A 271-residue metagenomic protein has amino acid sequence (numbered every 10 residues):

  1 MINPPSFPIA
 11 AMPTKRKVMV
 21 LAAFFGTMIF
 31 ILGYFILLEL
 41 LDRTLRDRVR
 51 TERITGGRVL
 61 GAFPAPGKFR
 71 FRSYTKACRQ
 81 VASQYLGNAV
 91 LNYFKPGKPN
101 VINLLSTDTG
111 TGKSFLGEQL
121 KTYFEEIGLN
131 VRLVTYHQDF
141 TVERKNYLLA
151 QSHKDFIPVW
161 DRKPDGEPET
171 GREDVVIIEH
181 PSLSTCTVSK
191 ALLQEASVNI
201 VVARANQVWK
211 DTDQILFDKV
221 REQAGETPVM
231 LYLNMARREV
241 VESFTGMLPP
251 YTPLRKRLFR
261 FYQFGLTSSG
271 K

Functional and structural regions predicted by a protein language model:
M1, T51, L104, L192 (+1 more regions): Residue-level signature of catalytic and energy-coupling elements of molecular machines, predominantly ATP/GTP-dependent
M1-M19: Short, aromatic-rich amphipathic segments at membrane interfaces that lie adjacent to a transmembrane helix or signal
K15-I157, Q207-K271: Short boundary/hinge segments that flank catalytic cores
F94-P96, P168-G171, L192-Q194, Q223-G225: Conserved catalytic network of the ASCE P-loop NTPase/AAA+ motor domain
N100, D174-V175, S197, V229: Conserved acidic residues
N103, V175-E179, I200-V202: Structural motif
T135-D139, L148-L193: Switch II (G3) loop of P-loop NTPases
S182-T185, A196-Q214: Conserved Switch II/interswitch segment of TRAFAC-class P-loop GTPases
